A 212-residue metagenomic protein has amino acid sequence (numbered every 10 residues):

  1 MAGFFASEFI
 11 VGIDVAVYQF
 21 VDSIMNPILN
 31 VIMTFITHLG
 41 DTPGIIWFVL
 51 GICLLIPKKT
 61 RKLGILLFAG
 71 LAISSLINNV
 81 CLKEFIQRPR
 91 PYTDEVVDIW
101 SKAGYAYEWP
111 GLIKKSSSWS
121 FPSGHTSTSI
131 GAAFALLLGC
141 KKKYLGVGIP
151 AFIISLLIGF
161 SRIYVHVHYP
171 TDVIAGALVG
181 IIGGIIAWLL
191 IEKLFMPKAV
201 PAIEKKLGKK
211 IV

Functional and structural regions predicted by a protein language model:
M1-F48, N79-I113, K209-V212: N-terminal transmembrane-helix/juxtamembrane module of multi-pass inner/ER membrane proteins
M1-G3, F48-L55, I185-I186: Hydrophobic core of alpha-helical transmembrane segments in multi-pass integral membrane proteins
F9-F20, F68, S116-T128: Hydrophobic alpha-helical transmembrane segments
I28-L29, K59-G64, Y92, K142-V147: Membrane-helix interface segments
I46-K58, S129-L137: Hydrophobic, aromatic-rich transmembrane alpha-helices and their immediate juxtamembrane boundary segments
V49-N78: Interfacial segments of alpha-helical transmembrane regions
A69-P91, I174, G180: Membrane helix-loop-helix hairpins that form the core translocation module of multi-pass transporters
A103-V212: Membrane-embedded catalytic cores of phosphoryl/pyrophosphoryl-handling enzymes
